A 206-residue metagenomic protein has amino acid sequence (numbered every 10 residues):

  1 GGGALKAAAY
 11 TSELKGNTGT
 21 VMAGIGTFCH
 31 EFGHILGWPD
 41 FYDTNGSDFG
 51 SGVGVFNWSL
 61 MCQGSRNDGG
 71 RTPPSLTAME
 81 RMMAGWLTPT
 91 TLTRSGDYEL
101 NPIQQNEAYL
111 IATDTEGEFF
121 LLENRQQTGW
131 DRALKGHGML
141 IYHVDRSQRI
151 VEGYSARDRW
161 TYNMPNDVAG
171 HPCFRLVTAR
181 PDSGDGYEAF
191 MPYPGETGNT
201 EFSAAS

Functional and structural regions predicted by a protein language model:
G1-G54, W58, C62-G69, E80 (+3 more regions): Active-site-proximal segment of zinc-dependent metalloprotease catalytic domains
G2-T18, G85-S206: Non-catalytic C-terminal accessory/binding modules of secreted extracellular proteins
G24, T72, L76-T77, T128-R132: Short, structured coil/loop segments at alpha-helix boundaries
L76-G85: Structured, hydrophobic secondary-structure cores that serve as assembly/anchoring elements
